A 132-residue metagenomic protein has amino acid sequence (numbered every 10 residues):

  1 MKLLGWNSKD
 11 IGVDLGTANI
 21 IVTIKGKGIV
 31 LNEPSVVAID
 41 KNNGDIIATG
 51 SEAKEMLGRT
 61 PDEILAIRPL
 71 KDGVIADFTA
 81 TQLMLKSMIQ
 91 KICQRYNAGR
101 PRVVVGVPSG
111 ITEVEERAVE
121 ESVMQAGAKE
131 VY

Functional and structural regions predicted by a protein language model:
M1-Y132: Nucleotide/phosphate-binding catalytic cleft detector across ATP-hydrolyzing and phosphate-transferring enzymes
